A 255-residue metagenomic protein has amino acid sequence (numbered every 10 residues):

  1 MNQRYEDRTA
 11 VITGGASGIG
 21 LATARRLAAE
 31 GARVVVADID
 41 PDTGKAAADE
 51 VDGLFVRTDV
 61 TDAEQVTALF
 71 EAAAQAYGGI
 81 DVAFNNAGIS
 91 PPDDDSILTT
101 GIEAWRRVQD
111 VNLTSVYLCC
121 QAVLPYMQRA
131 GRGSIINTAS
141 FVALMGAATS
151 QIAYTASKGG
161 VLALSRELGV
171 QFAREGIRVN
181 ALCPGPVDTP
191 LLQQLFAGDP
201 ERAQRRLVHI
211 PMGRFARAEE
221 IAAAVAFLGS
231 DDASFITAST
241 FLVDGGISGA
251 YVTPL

Functional and structural regions predicted by a protein language model:
N2, D94, A226, T237-L255: Short C-terminal tail/terminal secondary-structure segment of NAD(P)H-dependent dehydrogenase/reductase domains
P41-D42, T58-A68, I102, E219-E220: The beta1-alpha1 cofactor-binding region of Rossmann-like NAD(H)/NADP(H)-dependent oxidoreductases
D94-I97, G101-R106, R206: Substrate-binding pocket helix/loop in short-chain dehydrogenase/reductase
T99, S150, R174, P186-I210 (+1 more regions): A glycine/serine/threonine-rich, flexible loop-to-helix segment that serves as the NAD(P) cofactor-binding "lid"
C120, S157, S165: Active-site helix of classical SDR
P125, V170-R174, S234: Alpha-helical segment proximal to the catalytic Tyr-Lys
S140: Residue(s) in the substrate-gating loop at a strand-loop-helix junction that position the organic substrate next
